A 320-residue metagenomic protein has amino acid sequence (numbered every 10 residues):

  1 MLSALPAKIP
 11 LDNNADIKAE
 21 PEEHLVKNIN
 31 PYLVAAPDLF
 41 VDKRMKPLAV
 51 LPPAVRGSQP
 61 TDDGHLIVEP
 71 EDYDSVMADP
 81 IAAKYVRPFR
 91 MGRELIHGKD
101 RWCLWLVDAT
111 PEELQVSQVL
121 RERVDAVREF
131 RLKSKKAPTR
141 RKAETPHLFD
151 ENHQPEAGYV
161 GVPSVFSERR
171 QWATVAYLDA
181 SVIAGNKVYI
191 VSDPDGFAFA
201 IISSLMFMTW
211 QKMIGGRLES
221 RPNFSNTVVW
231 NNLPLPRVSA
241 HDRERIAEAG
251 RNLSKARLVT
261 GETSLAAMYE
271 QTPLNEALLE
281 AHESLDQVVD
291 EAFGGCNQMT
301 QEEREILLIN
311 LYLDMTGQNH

Functional and structural regions predicted by a protein language model:
M1-L11: Conserved beta strand-loop-helix elements of the APE1-like EEP
L2, N14, E22, V26 (+5 more regions): Intrinsically disordered, low-complexity regions
P10-R245, N252, L313-H320: Polybasic, glycine- and aromatic-enriched phosphate-binding surface used to engage nucleic acids
V119-V127, N232-H320: Non-catalytic DNA-recognition/assembly elements of restriction-modification systems
